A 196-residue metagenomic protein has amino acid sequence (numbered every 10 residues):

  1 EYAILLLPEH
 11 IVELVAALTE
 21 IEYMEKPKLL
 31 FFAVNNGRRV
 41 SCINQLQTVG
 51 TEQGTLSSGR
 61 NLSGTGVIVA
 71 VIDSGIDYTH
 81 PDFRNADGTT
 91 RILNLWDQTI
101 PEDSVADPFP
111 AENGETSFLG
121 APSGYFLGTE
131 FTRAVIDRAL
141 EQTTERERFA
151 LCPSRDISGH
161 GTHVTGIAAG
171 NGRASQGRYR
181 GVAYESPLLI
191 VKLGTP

Functional and structural regions predicted by a protein language model:
E1-I68, G75-R91: Autoinhibitory propeptides
T55-P196: Subtilisin-like serine protease catalytic core
